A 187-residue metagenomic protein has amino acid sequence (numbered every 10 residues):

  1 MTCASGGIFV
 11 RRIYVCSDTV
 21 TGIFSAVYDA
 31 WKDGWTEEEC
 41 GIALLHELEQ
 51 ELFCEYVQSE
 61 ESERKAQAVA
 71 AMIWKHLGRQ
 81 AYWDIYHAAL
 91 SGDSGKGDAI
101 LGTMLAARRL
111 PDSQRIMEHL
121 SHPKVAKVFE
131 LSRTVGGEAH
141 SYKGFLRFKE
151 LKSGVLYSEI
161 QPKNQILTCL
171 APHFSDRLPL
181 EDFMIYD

Functional and structural regions predicted by a protein language model:
G7-E63: N-terminal ordered "arm"
G22-D33, G102-A106, C169-D176: Short, hydrophobic/amphipathic alpha-helical patches that form generic packing surfaces within helical domains
E38-G41, Q67-A68, D182-Y186: Glycine-rich loops and low-complexity Gly/Arg-rich segments that provide flexible linkers or classic glycine-based
A43-H140: Charged, alpha-helical interface segments at or near domain boundaries
R115-D187: Internal, well-folded beta-alpha domain core
